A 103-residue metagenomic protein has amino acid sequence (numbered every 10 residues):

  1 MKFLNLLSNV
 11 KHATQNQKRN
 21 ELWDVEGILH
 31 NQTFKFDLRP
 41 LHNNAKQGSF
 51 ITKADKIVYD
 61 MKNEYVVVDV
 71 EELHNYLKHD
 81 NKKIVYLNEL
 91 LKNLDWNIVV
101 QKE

Functional and structural regions predicted by a protein language model:
M1-E103: Catalytic phosphate/metal-binding cores of nucleic-acid and nucleotide-processing enzymes, i.e., regions that mediate
